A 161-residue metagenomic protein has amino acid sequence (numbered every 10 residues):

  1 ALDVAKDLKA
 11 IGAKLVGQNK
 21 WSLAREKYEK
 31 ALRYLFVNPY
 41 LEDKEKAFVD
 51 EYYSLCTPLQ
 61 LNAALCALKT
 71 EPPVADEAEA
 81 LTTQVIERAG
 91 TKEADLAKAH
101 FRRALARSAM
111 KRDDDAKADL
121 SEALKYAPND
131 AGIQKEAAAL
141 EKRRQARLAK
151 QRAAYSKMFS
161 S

Functional and structural regions predicted by a protein language model:
D3-Y34: Alpha-helical segment of the N-proximal tetratricopeptide repeat
Q18, T70-P72, M110, R144: Structural motif corresponding to the intra-repeat A-B loop/turn of tetratricopeptide repeats
W21-S22, E29-A99: Alpha-helical adaptor scaffolds
L32, K111-G132, A138, K142-Q145: TPR/TPR-like (Sel1-like) alpha-helical repeat modules
N38-E42, T91-L96, K125-A138, L148: Boundary/linker segments of alpha-helical solenoid repeat arrays
E77-A80, A146-S161: Intrinsically disordered, low-complexity, charge-biased linker/tail regions
